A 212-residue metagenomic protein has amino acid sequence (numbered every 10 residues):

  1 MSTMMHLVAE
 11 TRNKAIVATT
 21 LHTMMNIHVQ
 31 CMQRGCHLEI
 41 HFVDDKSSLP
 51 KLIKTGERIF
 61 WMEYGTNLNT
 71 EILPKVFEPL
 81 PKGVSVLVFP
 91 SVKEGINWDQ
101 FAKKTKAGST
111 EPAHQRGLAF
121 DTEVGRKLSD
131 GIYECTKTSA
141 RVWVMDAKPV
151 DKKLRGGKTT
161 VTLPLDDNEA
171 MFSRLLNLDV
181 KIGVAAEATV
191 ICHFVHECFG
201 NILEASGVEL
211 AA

Functional and structural regions predicted by a protein language model:
M1, M25-I40, K54-T55, P79-V86 (+1 more regions): Structural alpha-beta junctions
M1-S47: N-proximal low-complexity "stem/linker" segments adjacent to membrane-targeting elements
S2-T3, E10-A15, K137-A212: C-terminal catalytic/acceptor-binding lobe
T23, K75-V76, N201-I202: Alpha-helical scaffold elements adjacent to nucleotide-binding pockets in ATP/GTP-utilizing enzyme cores
H41-T55, E71: Glycine-rich, basic loop-to-helix element that forms the pyrophosphate-binding segment of sugar-nucleotide handling
L49-P50, L73-F77, E169-S173: Short amphipathic alpha-helical segments and helix-helix/interface helices
G56-E71: Short beta-strand-to-loop acidic/aromatic patch adjacent to the donor-nucleotide binding site
N69-T159: Conserved catalytic core of nucleotide-sugar-dependent glycosyltransferases
